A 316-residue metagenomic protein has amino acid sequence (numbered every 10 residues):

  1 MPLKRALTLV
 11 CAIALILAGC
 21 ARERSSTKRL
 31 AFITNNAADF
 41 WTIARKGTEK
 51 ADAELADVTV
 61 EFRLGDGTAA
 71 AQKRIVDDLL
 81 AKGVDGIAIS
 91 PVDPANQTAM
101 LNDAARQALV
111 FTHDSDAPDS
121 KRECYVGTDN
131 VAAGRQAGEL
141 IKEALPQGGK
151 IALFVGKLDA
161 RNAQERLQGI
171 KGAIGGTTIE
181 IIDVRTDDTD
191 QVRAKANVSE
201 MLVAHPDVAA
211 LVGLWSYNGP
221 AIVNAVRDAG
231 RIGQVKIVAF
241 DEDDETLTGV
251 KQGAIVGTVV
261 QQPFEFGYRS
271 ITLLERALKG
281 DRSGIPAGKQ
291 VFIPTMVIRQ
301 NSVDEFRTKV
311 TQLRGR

Functional and structural regions predicted by a protein language model:
M1-R29, N102-L109, R316: Short, low-complexity disordered leader/linker segments with a strong preference for bacterial N-terminal type II
C20, F154, L158, N162 (+2 more regions): Hinge/cleft segment of the Venus flytrap/periplasmic-binding protein
I33-R45, E61-A71, D93, S115 (+6 more regions): Hinge/beta->alpha junction and helix N-cap segments in small-molecule ligand-binding domains
K46-F62, G176-T177: Signal peptide-proximal N-terminal region of secreted/periplasmic/extracellular or secretory-lumen proteins
D66-P118, C124-D129, W215-I222: Beta-alpha junction/loop-to-helix N-cap segments that form part of ligand/metal-binding clefts
I89-A104, I170, D188-G249: Hydrophobic alpha-helical
P94-A132, L140-E143, K150, D241-K251 (+2 more regions): Flexible loop/hinge segments that line or gate small-molecule binding clefts
I232-G233, V238-I298: Flexible loop/turn connectors
